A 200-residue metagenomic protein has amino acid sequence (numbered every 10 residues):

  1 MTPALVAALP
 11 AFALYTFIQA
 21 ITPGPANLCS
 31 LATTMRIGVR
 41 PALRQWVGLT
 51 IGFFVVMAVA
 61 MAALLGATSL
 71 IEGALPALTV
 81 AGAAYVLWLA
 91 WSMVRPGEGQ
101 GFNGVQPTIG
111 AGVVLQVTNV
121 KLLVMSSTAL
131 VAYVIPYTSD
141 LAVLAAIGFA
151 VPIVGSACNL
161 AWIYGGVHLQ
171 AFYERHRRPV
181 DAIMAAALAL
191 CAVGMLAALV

Functional and structural regions predicted by a protein language model:
T2-L5, P76-A77, W88-S127, H168-A186 (+1 more regions): Alpha-helical multi-pass membrane helix bundles of inner-membrane/thylakoid proteins, especially permease cores
P3-G73, T128-I147: Juxtamembrane transmembrane-helix termini in multi-pass membrane transport proteins
A8, V193-V200: Juxtamembrane boundary at the C-terminal end of a transmembrane helix
F17, I21, V55, W91 (+3 more regions): Hydrophobic/aromatic residues within the transmembrane alpha-helices of Major Facilitator Superfamily
R40-G110, G165, F172, V193: Membrane helix-loop-helix hairpins that form the core translocation module of multi-pass transporters
L144-V167: Hydrophobic alpha-helical transmembrane segments of multi-pass membrane transport proteins, especially secondary
